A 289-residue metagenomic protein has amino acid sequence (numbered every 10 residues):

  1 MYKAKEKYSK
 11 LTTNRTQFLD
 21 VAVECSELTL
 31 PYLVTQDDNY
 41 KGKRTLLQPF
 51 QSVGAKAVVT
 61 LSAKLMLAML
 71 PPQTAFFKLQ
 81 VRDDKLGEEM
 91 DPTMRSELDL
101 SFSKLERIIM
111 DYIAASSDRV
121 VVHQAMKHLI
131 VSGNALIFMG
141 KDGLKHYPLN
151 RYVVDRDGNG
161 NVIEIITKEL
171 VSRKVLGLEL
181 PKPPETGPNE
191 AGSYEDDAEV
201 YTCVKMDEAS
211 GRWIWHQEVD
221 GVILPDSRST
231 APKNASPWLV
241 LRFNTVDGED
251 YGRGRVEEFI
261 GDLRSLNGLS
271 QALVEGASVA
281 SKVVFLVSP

Functional and structural regions predicted by a protein language model:
M1-N189: Extended, helix-rich architectural segments
I130-G133, D196-D197, A209-G211, L273 (+1 more regions): Short, well-ordered loop/turn elements at secondary-structure boundaries
L144-Y147, N161-V162, R173-L178, A209-I214 (+2 more regions): Short, surface-exposed beta-strand/loop "edge" segments at domain boundaries and coil↔beta transitions
K174-P184, Y194-E195, A280-V287: Noncatalytic linker/hinge segments flanking ATPase motor cores
G192-S193, E199, P225: Cysteine-poor, low-complexity segments in flexible/peripheral regions
D197-V219: Serine/threonine-rich low-complexity intrinsically disordered regions
I214-P289: Extended, charged amphipathic alpha-helical segments
